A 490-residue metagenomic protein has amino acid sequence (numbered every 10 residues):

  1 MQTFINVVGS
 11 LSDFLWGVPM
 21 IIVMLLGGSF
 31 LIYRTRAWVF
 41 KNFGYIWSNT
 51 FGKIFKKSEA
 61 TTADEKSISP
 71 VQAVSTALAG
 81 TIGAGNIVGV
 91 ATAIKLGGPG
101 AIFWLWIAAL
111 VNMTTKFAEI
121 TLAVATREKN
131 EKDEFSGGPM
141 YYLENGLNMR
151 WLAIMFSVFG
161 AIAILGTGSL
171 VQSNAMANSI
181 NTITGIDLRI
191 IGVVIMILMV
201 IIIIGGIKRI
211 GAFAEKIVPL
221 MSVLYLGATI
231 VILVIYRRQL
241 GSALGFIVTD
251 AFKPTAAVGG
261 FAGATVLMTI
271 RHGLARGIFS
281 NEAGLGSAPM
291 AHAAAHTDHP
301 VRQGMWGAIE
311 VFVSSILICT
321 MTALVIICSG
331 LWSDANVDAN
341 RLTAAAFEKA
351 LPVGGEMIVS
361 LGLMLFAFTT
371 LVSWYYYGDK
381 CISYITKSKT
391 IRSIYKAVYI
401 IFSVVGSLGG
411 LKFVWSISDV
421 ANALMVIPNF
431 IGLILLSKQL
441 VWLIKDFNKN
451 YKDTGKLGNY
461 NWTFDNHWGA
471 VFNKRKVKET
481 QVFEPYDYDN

Functional and structural regions predicted by a protein language model:
M1-G80, A84, K95-A101, N112 (+2 more regions): N-terminal alpha-helical transmembrane segments of multi-pass membrane transport and channel/translocase proteins
T3-F4, R34-V39, G85-V90, G166-A177 (+5 more regions): Transmembrane helix-loop junctions in multi-pass membrane proteins
I21-L26, L152-A161, T182-I207, V223-Y225 (+2 more regions): Transmembrane alpha-helical segments of multi-pass small-molecule transport proteins
V23-F30, R34-W47, N174-I180, D187-V248 (+1 more regions): Membrane-interface loop-to-helix entry segments
L31-I32, A108-D133, P139-N174, N178-I203 (+1 more regions): Helix-loop-helix module between adjacent transmembrane segments
A37-I68, T92-I102, W106, T114-L147 (+4 more regions): Flexible loop linkers connecting adjacent transmembrane helices in multi-pass alpha-helical membrane transporters
S58-L96, L122-M140, E144, V158-A161 (+1 more regions): Alpha-helical membrane segments and immediately flanking helix-loop junctions that form or couple to the substrate/ion
F117-R127, I230-F246, P254, V258-F261 (+3 more regions): Extracellular/periplasmic helix-exit of transmembrane alpha-helices
